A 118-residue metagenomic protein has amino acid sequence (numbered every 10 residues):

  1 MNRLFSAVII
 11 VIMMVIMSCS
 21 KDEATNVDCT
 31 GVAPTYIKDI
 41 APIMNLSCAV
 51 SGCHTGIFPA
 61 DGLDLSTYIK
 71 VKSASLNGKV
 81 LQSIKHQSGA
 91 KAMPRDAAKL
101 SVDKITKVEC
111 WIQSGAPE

Functional and structural regions predicted by a protein language model:
M1-C19: Sec-dependent bacterial lipoprotein signal peptides
C19-E118: Aromatic- and Gly/Pro-enriched helix-to-coil junctions and flexible linker segments
